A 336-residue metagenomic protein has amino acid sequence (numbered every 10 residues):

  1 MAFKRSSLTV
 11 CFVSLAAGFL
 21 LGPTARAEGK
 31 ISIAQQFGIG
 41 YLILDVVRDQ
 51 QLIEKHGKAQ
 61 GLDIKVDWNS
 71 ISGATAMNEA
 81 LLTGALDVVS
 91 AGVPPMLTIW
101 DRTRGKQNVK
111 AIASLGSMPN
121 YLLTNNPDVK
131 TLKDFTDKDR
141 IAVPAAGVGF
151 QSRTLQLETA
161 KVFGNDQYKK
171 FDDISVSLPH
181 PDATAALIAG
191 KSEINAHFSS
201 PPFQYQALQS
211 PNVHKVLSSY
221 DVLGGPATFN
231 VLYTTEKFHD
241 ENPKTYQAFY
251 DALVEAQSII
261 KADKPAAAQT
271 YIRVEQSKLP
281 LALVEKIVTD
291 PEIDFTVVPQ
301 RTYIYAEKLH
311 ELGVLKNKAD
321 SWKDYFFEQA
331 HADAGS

Functional and structural regions predicted by a protein language model:
M1-F12: Bacterial N-terminal signal peptides that target proteins for export
V10-L20: Bacterial N-terminal signal peptides
L21-A27: Sec/Tat signal peptide C-region and signal peptidase I cleavage site
G29-Y168, D173-S177, K191, N195 (+2 more regions): Short, glycine-/small- and polar/acidic-enriched structural segments that line small-molecule recognition paths
E54-G61, D221-G224, P291-P299: Short, solvent-exposed loop/beta-turn-alpha elements that line the ligand-binding surface or hinge of extracytoplasmic
K169-V176, P181-I272: Pocket-lining segment of extracytoplasmic ligand-binding domains
D240-K316: Secondary-structure end/capping motifs
L309-S336: Conserved C-terminal helix/tail region of periplasmic/extracytoplasmic solute-binding proteins
